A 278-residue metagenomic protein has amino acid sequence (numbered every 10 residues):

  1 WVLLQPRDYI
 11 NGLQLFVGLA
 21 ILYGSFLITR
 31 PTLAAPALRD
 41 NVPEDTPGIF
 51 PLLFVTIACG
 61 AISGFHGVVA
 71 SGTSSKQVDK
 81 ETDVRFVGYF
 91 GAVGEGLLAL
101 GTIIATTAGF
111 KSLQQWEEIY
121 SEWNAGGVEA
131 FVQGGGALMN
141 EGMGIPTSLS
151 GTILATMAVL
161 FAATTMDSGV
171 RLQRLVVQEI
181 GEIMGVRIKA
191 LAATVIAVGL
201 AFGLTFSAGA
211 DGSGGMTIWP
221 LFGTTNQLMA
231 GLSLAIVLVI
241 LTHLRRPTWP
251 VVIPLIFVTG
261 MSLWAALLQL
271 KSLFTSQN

Functional and structural regions predicted by a protein language model:
W1, F16-N41, T106-F110, L241-T242 (+1 more regions): Hydrophobic alpha-helical segments and their helix-loop junctions in multi-pass secondary transporters
W1-I28, Q178, F222-N226, A230-S233 (+1 more regions): Membrane-interface loop-to-helix entry segments
W1-L13, F65, V69-A99, W123 (+2 more regions): Hydrophobic, small-residue-rich membrane helices and short re-entrant helix-turn-helix hairpins that build
W1-N11, K76-Q77, M166, S207-G214 (+2 more regions): Membrane-water interface regions at transmembrane-helix termini and the short interhelical loops of multi-pass membrane
L19, A193-T205, Q227-A235, P250-Q269: Hydrophobic membrane-spanning alpha-helices of multi-pass integral membrane proteins
G24-P31, N41-K80, R85-F90, E95-L98 (+2 more regions): Hydrophobic, membrane-embedded alpha-helices of multi-pass small-molecule transporters
F26-D40, V93-Q133, F206-S213: Extracellular/periplasmic helix-exit of transmembrane alpha-helices
F90-L97, S148-S150, V159, A163-M166 (+1 more regions): Loop-to-transmembrane helix boundary motifs in multi-pass membrane proteins
